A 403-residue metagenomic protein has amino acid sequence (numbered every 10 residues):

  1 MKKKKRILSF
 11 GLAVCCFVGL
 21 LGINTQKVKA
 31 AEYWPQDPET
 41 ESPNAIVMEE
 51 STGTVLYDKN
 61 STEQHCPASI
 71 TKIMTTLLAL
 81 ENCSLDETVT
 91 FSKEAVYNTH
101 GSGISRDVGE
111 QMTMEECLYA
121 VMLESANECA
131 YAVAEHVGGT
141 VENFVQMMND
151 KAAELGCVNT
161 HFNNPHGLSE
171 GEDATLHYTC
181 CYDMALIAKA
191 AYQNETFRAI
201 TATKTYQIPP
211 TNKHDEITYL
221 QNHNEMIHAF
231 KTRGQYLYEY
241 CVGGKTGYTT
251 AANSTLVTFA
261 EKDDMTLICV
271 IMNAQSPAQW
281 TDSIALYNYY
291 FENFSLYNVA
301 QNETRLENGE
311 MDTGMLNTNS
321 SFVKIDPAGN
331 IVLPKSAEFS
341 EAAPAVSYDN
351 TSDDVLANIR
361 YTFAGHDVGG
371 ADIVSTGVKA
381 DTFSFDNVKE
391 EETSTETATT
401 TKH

Functional and structural regions predicted by a protein language model:
K2-K29, H403: Sec-dependent N-terminal signal peptides of Gram-positive bacterial secreted proteins and lipoproteins
G11-V14, G101, E239: A residue-level detector for conformationally permissive "hinge/kink" positions
V14, V28, E50-S51, K262 (+1 more regions): Short, ordered coil/turn segments that flank beta-strands lining enzyme active or ligand-binding pockets
F17, L21-T25, T52, V96 (+3 more regions): Generic "edge-of-domain/loop-turn" microfeature
F17-V18, S84, F294: Hydrophobic alpha-helical membrane context
G22-E195: Active-site-adjacent loops and short helices of periplasmic peptidoglycan-processing enzymes
C157-V158, T175-H403: Domain-terminus/edge residues, biased toward the C-terminal soluble/receptor-binding domains of extracytoplasmic
